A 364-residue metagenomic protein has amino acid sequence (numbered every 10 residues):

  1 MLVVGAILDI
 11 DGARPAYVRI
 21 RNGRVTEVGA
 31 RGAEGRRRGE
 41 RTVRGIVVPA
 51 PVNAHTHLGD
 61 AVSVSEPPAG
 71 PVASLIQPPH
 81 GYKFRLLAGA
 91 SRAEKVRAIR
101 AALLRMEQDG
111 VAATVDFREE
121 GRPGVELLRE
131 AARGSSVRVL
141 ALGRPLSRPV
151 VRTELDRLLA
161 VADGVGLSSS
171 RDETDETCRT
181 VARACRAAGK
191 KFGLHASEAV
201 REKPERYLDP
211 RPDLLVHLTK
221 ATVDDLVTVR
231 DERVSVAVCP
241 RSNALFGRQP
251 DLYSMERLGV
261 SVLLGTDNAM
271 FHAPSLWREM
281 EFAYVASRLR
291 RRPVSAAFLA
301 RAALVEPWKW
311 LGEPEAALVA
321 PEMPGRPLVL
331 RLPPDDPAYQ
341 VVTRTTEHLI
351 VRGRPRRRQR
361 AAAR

Functional and structural regions predicted by a protein language model:
M1-G5, N22, G32-P78: Replace "His-x-His-based motif
D11-I20: A conserved glycine-rich beta-strand in the N-terminal activation segment of trypsin-fold
I46-V47, V64-G134, D156-A160: Alpha-helical scaffold segments that flank or form the walls of functional sites
H55, G110, V165, V236 (+1 more regions): Conserved, mostly hydrophobic/aromatic
A61-V96, S136, V200, E205-P210 (+3 more regions): Active-site gating loops and adjacent loop-to-helix segments of metal-dependent hydrolytic enzymes
V139, V150-V151, L159-M270: Active-site core of metal-dependent hydrolases
D209-P210, L252-L332, I350: His/Asp/Glu-enriched, well-ordered alpha-helical/loop segment that forms or immediately abuts the divalent-metal
A320-R364: C-terminal cap of metal-dependent C-N hydrolases
